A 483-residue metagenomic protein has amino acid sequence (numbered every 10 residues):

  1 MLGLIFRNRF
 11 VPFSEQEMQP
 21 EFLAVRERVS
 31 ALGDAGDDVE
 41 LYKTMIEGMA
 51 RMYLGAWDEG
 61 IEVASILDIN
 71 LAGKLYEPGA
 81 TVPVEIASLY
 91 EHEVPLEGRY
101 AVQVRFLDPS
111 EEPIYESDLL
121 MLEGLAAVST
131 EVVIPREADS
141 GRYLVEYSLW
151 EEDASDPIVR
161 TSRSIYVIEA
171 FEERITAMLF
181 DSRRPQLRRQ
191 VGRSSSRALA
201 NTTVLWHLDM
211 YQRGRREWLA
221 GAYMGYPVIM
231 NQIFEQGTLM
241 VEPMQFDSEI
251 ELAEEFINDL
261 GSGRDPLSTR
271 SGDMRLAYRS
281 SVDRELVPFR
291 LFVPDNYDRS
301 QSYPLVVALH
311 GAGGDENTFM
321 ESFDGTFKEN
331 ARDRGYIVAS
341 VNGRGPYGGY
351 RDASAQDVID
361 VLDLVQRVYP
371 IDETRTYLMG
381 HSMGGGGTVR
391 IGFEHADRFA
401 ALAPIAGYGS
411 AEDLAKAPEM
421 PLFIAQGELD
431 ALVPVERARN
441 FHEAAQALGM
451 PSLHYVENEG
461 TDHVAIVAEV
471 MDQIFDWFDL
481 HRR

Functional and structural regions predicted by a protein language model:
I46-A80, A87-E91, S182: Short, compositionally biased P/S/T/A/G/V-rich stretches that sit at domain boundaries
E93, V133-S140, P294-D298: Short, surface-exposed loop/turn segments at beta-strand-coil junctions that are enriched for proline with nearby
I158-Y303, L453: A domain-start/cap signature at the N-terminus of enzymes
D295-Q301, G349-M383, F393-A396: Gly/Ser-rich "nucleophile elbow"/oxyanion-hole loop immediately N-terminal to the catalytic nucleophile in hydrolases
Y297-G349, A431: Short substrate-entry loop that stabilizes the transition state in hydrolases
G314, F319, R367, T374-P418: Primarily recognizes the serine-hydrolase "nucleophile elbow" in alpha/beta-hydrolase and SGNH/GDSL folds
P418, F423-Q426, D430: Short beta-strand/loop motif that positions the catalytic acidic residue of the alpha/beta-hydrolase fold
A431, V435-R483: C-terminal catalytic histidine-bearing segment of alpha/beta-hydrolase fold enzymes
